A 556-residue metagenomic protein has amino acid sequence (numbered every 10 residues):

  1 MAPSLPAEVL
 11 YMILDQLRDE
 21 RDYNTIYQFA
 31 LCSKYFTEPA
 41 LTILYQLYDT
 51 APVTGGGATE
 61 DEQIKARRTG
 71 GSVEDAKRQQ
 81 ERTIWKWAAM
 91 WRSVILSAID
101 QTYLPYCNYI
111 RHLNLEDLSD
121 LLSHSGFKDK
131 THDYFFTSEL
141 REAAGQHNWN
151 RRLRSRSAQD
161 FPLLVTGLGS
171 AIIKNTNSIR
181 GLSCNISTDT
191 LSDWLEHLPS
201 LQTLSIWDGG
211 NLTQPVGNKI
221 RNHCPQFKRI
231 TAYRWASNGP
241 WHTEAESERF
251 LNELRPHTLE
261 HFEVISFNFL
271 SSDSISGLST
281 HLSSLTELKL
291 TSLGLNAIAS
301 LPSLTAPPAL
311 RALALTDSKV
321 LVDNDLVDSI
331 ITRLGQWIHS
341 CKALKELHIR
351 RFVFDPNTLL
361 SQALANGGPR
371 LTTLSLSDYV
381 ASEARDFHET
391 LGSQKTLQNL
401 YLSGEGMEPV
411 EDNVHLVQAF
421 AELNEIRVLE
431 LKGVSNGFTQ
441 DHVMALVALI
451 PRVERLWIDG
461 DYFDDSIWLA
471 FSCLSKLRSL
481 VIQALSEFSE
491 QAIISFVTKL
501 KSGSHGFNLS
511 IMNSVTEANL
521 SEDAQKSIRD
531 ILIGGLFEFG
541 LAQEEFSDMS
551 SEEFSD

Functional and structural regions predicted by a protein language model:
M1-I298, P302-D323, S340, L344-E346: N-terminal adaptor/linker regions at the entrance to substrate-recognition repeat cores in CRL/SCF substrate receptors
E8-M12, Q16, G277, S283 (+6 more regions): Leucine-rich solenoid repeat modules
F161-G169, T243-E248, V327-T332, N413-V414 (+2 more regions): Well-ordered, non-membrane alpha-helical segments in soluble/globular domains
A171, W194, K219, E253 (+4 more regions): Charge-rich, solvent-exposed alpha-helical interaction surfaces
S272, I331, Q440: Exposed loop/turn and edge beta-strand positions of beta-sandwich/beta-sheet ligand-binding modules
D323-I330, V481: Short, structured segments at the rim of ligand-binding sites
